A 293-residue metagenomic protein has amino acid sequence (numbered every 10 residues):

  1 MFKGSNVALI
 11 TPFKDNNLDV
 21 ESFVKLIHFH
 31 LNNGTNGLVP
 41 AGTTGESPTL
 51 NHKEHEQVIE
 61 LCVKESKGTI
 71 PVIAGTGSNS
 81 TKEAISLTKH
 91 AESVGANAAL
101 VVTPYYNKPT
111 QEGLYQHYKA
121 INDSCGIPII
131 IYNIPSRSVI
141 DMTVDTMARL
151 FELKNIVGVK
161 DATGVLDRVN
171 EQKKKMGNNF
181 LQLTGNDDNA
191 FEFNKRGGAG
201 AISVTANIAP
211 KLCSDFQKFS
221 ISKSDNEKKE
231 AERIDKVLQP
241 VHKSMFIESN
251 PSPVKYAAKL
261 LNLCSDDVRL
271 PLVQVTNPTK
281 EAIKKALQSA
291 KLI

Functional and structural regions predicted by a protein language model:
M1-V7, T11-D141: Active-site beta->alpha loop and helix N-cap motifs at the rims of alpha/beta catalytic domains
G4-P12, F29, N33-T35, K195-G198 (+1 more regions): C-terminal alpha-helical cap/extension of soluble enzyme domains
F23, H55, I59, A84 (+6 more regions): A general structural signal for well-ordered alpha-helical segments in protein cores
K64-I70, S93-G95, C125-I127, E152-N155 (+4 more regions): Short helix-capping segments at alpha-helix termini
D123-S124, R137-F246: Catalytic alpha/beta core domains of metabolic enzymes, predominantly
N133, N155, R269-L270: Glycine-rich phosphate-binding "P-loop"
